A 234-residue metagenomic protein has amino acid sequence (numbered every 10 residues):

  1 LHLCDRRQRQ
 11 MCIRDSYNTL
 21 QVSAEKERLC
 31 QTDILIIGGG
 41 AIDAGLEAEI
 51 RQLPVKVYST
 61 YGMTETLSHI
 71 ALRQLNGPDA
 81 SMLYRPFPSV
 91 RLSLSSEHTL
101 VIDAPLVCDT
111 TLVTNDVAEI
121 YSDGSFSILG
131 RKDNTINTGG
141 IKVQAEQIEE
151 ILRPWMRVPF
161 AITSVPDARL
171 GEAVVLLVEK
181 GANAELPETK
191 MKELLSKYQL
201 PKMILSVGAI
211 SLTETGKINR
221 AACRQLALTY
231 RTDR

Functional and structural regions predicted by a protein language model:
L1-I13: Single conserved hydrophobic/aromatic residue that forms the stacking wall/gate of nucleotide- or nucleobase-binding
Q10, L35, L92, D116 (+4 more regions): Residue-level signal for inorganic ion chemistry
A24-P78: Gly/Ser/Thr-rich phosphate-binding loop
I37, A41-A44, T66, I70-T111: Adenylate-forming AMP-binding core of the ANL superfamily, especially NRPS adenylation
Y58-E65, Y84-R85, T163-P166, L205: Beta-strand->loop->alpha-helix junctions that form or flank phosphate-binding loops in nucleotide-handling enzymes
V117-Q199: AMP-binding/adenylate-forming catalytic core of the ANL superfamily
I136, T163, V175-L177, K190-R234: Conserved C-terminal "lid"/linker of ANL adenylate-forming enzymes
